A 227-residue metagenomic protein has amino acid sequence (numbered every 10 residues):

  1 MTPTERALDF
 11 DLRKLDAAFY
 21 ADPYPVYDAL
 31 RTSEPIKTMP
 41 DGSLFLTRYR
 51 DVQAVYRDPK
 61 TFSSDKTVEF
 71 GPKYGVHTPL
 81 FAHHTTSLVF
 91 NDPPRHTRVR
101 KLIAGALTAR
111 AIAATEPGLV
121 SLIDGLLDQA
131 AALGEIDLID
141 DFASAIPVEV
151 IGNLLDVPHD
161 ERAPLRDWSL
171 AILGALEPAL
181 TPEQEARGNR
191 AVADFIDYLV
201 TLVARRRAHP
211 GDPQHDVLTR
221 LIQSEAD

Functional and structural regions predicted by a protein language model:
M1-I139, V148-R166, L170-T181, E185-R190 (+1 more regions): Active-site substrate-recognition loop segments, prototypically the cytochrome P450 B′-helix/B-C loop
F142: Active-site helix/loop module of the DD-peptidase/beta-lactamase fold, centered on the serine-lysine SxxK catalytic
A145: Glycine-rich nucleophile elbow surrounding the catalytic serine of serine-hydrolase chemistry
V192-D227: Conserved cytochrome P450 catalytic core segment spanning the I/J/K helices
